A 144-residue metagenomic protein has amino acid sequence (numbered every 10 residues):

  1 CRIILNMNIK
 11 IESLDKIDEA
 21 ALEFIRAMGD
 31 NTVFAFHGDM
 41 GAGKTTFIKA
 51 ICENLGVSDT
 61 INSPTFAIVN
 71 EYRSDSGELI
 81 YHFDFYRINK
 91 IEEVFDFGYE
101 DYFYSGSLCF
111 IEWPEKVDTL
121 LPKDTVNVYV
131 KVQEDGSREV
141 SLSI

Functional and structural regions predicted by a protein language model:
N6-E23: N-terminal pre-Walker A segment at the start of P-loop NTPase domains
N6-M7, E53-G56, E92-V94, E100-I144: Short phosphate-coordinating micro-motif centered on Lys-Gly-acidic
I25-N31: Phosphate-binding P-loop
F34-F36: Hydrophobic anchor at the beta1->P-loop junction of P-loop NTPases
M40: The conserved Walker
K44: Conserved lysine of the Walker
V57-Y72: Short beta-strand-centered segment that lines the nucleotide-binding/catalytic pocket of NTP-utilizing
